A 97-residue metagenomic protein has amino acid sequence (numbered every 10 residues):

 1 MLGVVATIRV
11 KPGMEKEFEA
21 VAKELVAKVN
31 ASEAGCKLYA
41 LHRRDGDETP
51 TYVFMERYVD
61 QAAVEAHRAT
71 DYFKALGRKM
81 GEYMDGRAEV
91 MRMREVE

Functional and structural regions predicted by a protein language model:
M1, K11, E33: Short glycine/serine/threonine-biased micro-segments
M1-L2, E97: Absolute protein N-terminus
L2-R9, A40-R68: Short, well-ordered beta-strand segments in beta-rich or mixed alpha/beta enzyme and ligand-binding folds
M14-L38, Y72-M80: Short amphipathic alpha-helical segments
A27, A34, A63, D85-E89: Generic structural signal for secondary-structure transition and capping sites
A40-E48, L76-E97: Glycine-rich beta-strand-turn "strand-cap" elements at beta-sheet edges
